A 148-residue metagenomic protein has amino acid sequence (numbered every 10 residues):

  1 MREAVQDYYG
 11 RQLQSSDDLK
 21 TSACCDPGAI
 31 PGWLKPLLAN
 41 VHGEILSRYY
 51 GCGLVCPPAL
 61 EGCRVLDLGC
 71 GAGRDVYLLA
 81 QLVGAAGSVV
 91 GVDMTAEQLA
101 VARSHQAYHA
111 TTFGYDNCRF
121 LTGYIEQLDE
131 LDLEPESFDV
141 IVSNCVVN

Functional and structural regions predicted by a protein language model:
M1-G28: N-terminal auxiliary segments of SAM/dcSAM-dependent transferases
E3, G53, A96: Electropositive phosphate-/nucleotide-binding environments in soluble metabolic enzymes
P27-R64, D75-L82: Conserved alpha-helix/loop element of class I SAM-dependent methyltransferases that forms part of the SAM/SAH-binding
L60-L68, A72-E130: Class I SAM-dependent methyltransferase SAM/SAH-binding core
Q127, V147-N148: Active-site micro-motifs of SAM-dependent methyltransferase domains
Q127-I141: A short acidic, Gly/Pro-enriched loop at the edge of an enzyme's catalytic core that lines a small-molecule cofactor
V142-V146: A short beta-strand submotif of the Rossmann-like class I SAM-dependent methyltransferase core that lines
